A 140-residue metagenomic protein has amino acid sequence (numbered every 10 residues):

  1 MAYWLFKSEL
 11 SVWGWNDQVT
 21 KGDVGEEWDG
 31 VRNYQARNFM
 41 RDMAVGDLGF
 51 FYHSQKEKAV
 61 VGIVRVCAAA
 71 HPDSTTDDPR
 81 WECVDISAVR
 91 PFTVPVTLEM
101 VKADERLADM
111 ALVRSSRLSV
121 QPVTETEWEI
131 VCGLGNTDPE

Functional and structural regions predicted by a protein language model:
M1-A44, D138-E140: Compositionally biased, charged N-terminal/linker segments
K7-E9, V89, V123: Structured loops at beta-to-helix junctions and adjacent beta-edge loops in soluble globular domains
S11-W13, T93, I130: Short, acidic Gly/Pro/Ser/Thr-rich loop/turn segments
D17, P95-V101, V131-L134: Short, charged, solvent-exposed linker or helix-capping segments at domain edges/interfaces that act as flexible hinges
Y52-K58: Short, charged beta-turn/beta-strand-edge "cap" motif at the junction between a beta-strand and an adjacent loop
V61-V120: Aromatic- and Lys/Arg-enriched surface recognition patch
V123-E140: Charged phosphate-binding loop/patch that engages nucleotide di/tri-phosphates or the phosphate backbone of nucleic
